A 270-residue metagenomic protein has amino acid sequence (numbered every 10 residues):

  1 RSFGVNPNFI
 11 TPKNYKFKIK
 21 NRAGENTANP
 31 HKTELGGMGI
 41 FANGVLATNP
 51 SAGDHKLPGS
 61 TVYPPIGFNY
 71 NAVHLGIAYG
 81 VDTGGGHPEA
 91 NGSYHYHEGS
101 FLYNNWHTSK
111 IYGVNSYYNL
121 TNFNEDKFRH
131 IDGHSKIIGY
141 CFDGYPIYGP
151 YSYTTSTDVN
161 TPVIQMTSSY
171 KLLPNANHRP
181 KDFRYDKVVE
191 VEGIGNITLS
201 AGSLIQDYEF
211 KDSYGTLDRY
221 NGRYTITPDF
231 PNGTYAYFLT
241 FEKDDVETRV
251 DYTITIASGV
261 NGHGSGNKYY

Functional and structural regions predicted by a protein language model:
R1-G84: Solvent-exposed N-terminal domain segments of exported/luminal and surface proteins
R1-L35, E98-T154, R249-N261: A short, polar beta-strand/turn micro-motif
P7-I10, G37-G39, G84-E89, R129-H130 (+2 more regions): A general structural signal for short secondary-structure junctions and capping/turn motifs
F17-I19, I40, A47, G84 (+5 more regions): Generic structural hydrophobic/aromatic packing signal, biased to beta-strands
F41-V45, A90-Y103, F230-V250: Extracellular/lumenal glycan-associated surfaces
N43, A52, L57-V114, F142-D143 (+1 more regions): Core of folded catalytic or high-affinity ligand/protein-binding domains in predominantly eukaryotic proteins
T61-V73, K110-D126, I131-G139, P162-H178 (+1 more regions): A signal for specific C-terminal beta-sheet/loop modules enriched in small/flexible residues with GP/PG/PP motifs
D143-Y145, G149-Y270: Extended, compositionally biased non-globular segments
